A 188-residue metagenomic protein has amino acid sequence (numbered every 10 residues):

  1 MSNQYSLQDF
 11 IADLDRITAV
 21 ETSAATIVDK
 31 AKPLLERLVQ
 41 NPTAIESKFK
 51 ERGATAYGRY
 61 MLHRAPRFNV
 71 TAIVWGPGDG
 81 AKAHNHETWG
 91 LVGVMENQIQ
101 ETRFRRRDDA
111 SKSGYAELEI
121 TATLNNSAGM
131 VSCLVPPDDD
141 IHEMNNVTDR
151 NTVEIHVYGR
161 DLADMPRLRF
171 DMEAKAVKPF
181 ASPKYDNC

Functional and structural regions predicted by a protein language model:
M1-Q40: N-terminal leader/capping segments at the start of a protein or of a new domain
K48-P77: A short glycine-rich, His/Asp/Glu-containing loop-to-beta-strand
T71-N85, P136-D139: Conserved short histidine dyad/triad with adjacent acidic residue
T88-R105: Glycine- and acidic-residue-biased ligand/ion/polar-headgroup-sensing regions
L91-G93, D149-D164: A short hydrophobic beta-strand segment most commonly corresponding to one strand of the jelly-roll/cupin
R106-I141, P183: Short acidic-glycine-tyrosine-enriched beta hairpin
E143-T148: Asparagine-centered strand-capping/turn motif at beta-strand->loop junctions
F170-C188: Long hydrophobic alpha-helical segments typical of transmembrane helices together with their membrane-interfacial
